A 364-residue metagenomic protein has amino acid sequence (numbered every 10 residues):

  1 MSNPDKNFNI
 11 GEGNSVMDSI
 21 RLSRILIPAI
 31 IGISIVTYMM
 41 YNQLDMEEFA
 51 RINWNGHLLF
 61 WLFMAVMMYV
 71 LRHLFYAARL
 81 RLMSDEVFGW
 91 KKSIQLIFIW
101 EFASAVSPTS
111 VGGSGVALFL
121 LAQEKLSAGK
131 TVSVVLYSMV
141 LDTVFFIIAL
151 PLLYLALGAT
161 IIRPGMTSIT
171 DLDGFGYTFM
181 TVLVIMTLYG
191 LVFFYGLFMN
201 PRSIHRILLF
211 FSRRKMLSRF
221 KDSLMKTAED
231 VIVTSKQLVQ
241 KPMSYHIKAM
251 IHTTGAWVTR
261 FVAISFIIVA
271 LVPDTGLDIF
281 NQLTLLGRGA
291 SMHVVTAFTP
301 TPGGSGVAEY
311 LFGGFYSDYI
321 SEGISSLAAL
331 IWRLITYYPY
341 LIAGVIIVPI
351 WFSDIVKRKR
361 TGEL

Functional and structural regions predicted by a protein language model:
M1-E48, A103, T109-K215, T301 (+1 more regions): Transmembrane helix-loop-helix hairpins in multi-pass inner-membrane proteins
I20-L26, N55-M64, K236-I251: Membrane-interface helix starts
F49-L58, E86-G89, T234-P242, L277-Q282: Helix-boundary and loop/linker segments of multi-pass membrane transporters
M67, F75-M83, F98, A117 (+4 more regions): Hydrophobic/aromatic residues in alpha-helical transmembrane segments
M67, I99, Y137-V144, I251 (+3 more regions): Hydrophobic residues within alpha-helical transmembrane segments of multi-pass solute transporters/permease subunits
L74-I99, I267, L271-R288: Membrane-embedded helical hairpins/re-entrant loop segments and their flanking transmembrane helices within multi-pass
L96-F102, H205-V231: Juxtamembrane inter-helical linkers in multi-pass membrane proteins
D222-G276: Alpha-helical transmembrane segments and their immediate interhelical loop/hinge regions in multi-pass membrane
